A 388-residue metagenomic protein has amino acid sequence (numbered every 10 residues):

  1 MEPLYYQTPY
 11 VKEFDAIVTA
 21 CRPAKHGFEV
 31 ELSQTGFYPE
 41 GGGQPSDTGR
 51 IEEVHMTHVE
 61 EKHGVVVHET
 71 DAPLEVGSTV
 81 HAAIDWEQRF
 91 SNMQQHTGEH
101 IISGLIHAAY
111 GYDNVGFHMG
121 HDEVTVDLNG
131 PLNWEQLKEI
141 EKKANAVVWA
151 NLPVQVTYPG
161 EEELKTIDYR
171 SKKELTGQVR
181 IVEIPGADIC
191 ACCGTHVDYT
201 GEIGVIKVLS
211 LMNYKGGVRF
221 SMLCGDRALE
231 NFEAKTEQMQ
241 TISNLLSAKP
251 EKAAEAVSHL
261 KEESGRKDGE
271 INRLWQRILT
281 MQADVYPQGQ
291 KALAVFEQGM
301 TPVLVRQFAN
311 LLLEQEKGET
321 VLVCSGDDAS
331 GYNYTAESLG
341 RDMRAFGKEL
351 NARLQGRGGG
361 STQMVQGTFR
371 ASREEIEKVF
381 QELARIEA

Functional and structural regions predicted by a protein language model:
M1-S78: Conserved nucleotide-binding/hydrolysis modules and their immediate coupling elements across P-loop/ASCE NTPase motors
E29-V30, H63-A72, V124-G130, N333-Y334 (+1 more regions): A generic structural motif
T35-I51, E75-V126, R357, T362-Q363: Active/ligand-binding-proximal structured segments within catalytic/core domains that scaffold catalytic residues
G43, A191-E202, L293-A388: Glycine-rich, acidic loop segments that terminate in or are immediately followed by a histidine
H58-V59, V115-M119, L211, L322-S325 (+1 more regions): Short beta-strand
Q88, M93, A108-Y214, A388: Functional cores that coordinate and move charged inorganic groups
H196-V197, G201, V205-A256: A conserved active-site cap/scaffold subdomain adjacent to cofactor or substrate pockets
E237-D328, A336: Hydrophobic helix-and-loop "lid/oligomerization" segment in the mid-to-C-terminal part of catalytic domains
